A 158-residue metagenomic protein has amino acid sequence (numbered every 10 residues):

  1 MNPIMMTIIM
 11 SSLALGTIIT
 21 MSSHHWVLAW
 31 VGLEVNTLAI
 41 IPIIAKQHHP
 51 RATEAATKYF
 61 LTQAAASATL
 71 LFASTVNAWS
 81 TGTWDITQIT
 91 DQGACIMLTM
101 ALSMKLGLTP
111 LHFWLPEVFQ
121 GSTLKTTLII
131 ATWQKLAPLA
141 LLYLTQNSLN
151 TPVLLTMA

Functional and structural regions predicted by a protein language model:
M1-A158: Core, highly hydrophobic multi-pass alpha-helical transmembrane subunits of bioenergetic inner membranes
